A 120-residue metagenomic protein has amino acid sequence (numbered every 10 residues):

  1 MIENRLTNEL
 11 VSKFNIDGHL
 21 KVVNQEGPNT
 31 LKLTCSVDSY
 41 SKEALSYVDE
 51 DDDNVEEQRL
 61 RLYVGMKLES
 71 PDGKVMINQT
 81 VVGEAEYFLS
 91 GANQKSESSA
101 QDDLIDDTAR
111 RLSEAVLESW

Functional and structural regions predicted by a protein language model:
M1-H19, N24-G27, P71-D72, V82 (+1 more regions): A structural "domain/chain start" motif
M1-N8, V55, R59, Q94-D107: Soluble non-cytosolic domains of exported or imported proteins
T7-E9, C35, S46, G83 (+4 more regions): Small-side-chain structural scaffolding
D17-K21, G27-M76, E86-K95: Surface-exposed short loop/turn segments
S70-M76, S90-W120: C-terminal/domain-edge helix-coil "capping" segments
N78-T80: Residue-level detector of high-confidence beta-strand sites
